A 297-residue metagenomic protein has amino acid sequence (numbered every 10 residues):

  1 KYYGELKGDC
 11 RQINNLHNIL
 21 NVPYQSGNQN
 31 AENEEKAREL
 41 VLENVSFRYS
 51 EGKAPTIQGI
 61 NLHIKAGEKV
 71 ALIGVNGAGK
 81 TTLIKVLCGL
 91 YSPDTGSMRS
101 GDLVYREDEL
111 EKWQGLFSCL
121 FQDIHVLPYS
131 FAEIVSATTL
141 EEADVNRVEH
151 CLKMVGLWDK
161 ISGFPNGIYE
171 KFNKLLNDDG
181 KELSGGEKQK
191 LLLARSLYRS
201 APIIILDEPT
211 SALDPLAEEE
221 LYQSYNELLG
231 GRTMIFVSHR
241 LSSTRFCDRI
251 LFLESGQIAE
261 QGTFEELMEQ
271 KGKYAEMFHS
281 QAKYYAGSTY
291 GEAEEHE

Functional and structural regions predicted by a protein language model:
K1-L20: Cytosolic ends of transmembrane helices, especially the final helix of ABC transmembrane type-1 domains
L20-E68, V104-R106, H150, E227-G230: Primarily ABC-family ATPase nucleotide-binding module
P55, R99, W158-L191, S200-P202 (+1 more regions): ABC-fold ATPase nucleotide-binding domain signature/coupling loops
I73-V75: The feature captures the beta-strand-to-loop junction immediately N-terminal to the Walker
C88: Helix-to-loop junction immediately C-terminal to a conserved catalytic motif
R99, Q114, A132-D178, Y222-Q223 (+1 more regions): ABC ATPase nucleotide-binding domain helical subdomain, centered on the C-loop/LSGGQ "ABC signature"
G167, Q223, G230, R245-E297: C-terminal portion of ABC ATPase nucleotide-binding domains
